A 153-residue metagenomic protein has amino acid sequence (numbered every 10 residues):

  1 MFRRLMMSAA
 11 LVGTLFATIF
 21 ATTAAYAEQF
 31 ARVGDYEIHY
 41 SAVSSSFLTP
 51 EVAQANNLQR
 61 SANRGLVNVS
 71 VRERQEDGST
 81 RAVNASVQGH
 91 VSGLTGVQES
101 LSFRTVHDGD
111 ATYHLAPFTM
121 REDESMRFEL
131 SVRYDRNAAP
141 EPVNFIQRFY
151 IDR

Functional and structural regions predicted by a protein language model:
M1-F16: Bacterial N-terminal signal peptides that target proteins for export
T14-A25: C-terminal segment of classical bacterial N-terminal signal peptides
A27-L66, Y150: Beta-strand-rich domain onsets/edges
G65-Q75: Beta-strand-rich structural segments
N84-G93: Extended low-complexity, serine/threonine- and proline-enriched intrinsically disordered segments
D108-L115: Aromatic sugar-binding surface patches on proteins that engage polysaccharides or sugar-phosphate polymers
M126-R133: Short, aromatic- and glycine-rich surface loops/edge beta-strands on solvent-exposed regions
Y134-P142: Short acidic/polar inter-strand loop motif in beta-rich domains
